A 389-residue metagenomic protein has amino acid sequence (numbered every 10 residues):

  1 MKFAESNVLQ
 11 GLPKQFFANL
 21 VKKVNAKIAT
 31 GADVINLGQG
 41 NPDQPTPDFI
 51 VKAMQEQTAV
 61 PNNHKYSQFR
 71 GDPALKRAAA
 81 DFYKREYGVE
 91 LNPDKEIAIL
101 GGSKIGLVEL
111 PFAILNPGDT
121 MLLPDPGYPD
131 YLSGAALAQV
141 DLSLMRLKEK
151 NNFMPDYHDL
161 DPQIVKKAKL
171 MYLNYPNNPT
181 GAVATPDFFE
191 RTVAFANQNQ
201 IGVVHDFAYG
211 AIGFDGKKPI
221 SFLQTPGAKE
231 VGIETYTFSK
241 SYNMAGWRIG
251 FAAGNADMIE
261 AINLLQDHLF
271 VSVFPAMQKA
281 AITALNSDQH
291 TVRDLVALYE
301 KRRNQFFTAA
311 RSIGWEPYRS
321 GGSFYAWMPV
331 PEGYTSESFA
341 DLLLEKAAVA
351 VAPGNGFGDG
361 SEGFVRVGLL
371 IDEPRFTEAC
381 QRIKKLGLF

Functional and structural regions predicted by a protein language model:
K2-G101, E109, A284-S287, F389: N-terminal small-domain helix-loop-helix segment of the aminotransferase-like
T30, A138, Q198-N199, I313 (+1 more regions): Helix C-cap/helix->beta junction micro-motif
A59, N63-A194, A211-I212, P219-L223: Conserved core of the PLP fold type I
R85, G333, L342-V351, F357-F389: PLP-dependent enzyme catalytic core of the Aspartate aminotransferase-like
D119, V140, Q198-I201, K229-E230: A short helix->loop->beta-strand "cap" motif at the edges of active sites that frequently abuts
Q224-E300, N304, T308, G387-L388: Conserved core segment of the aminotransferase class I/II
I282, A297-F307, P317-P329, S361: Conserved glycine-rich beta-strand-loop-beta hairpin in the small C-terminal domain of fold type I
